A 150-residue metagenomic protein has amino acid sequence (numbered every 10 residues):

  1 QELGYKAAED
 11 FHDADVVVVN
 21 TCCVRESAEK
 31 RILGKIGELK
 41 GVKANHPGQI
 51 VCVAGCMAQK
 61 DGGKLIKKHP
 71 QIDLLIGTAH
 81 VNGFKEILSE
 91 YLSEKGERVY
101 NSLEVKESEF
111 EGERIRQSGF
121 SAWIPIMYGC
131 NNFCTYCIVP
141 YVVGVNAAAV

Functional and structural regions predicted by a protein language model:
Q1-V150: Proteins enriched for Cys/Gly/acidic motifs involved in redox and nucleic-acid/cofactor modification
